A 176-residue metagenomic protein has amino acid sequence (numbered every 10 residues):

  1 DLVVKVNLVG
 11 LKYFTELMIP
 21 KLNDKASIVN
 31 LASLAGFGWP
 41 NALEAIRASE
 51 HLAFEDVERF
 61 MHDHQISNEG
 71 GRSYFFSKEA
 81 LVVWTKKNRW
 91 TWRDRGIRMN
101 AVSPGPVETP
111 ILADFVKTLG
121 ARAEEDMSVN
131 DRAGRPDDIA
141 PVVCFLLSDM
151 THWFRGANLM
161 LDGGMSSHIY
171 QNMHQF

Functional and structural regions predicted by a protein language model:
V3-V4: A hydrophobic alpha-helix adjacent to the NAD(P)-binding/active-site core of NAD(P)-dependent oxidoreductases, strongly
P20, W90-T91, H152: Alpha-helical segment proximal to the catalytic Tyr-Lys
D24-D94, P106-V107: Catalytic loop of short-chain dehydrogenase/reductase
N30, A101, N158-M160: Conserved beta-strand scaffold in the Rossmann-like NAD(H)/NADP(H)-binding core of dehydrogenases/reductases
F37, S103-D114, S167: Short, flexible catalytic-loop segment of classical short-chain dehydrogenase/reductase
R98, F154-G156: Short, small/polar-rich loop/turn modules that mediate ligand/substrate recognition or access, typified
S128-I139, M150: A conserved structural motif in NAD(P)-dependent oxidoreductases
